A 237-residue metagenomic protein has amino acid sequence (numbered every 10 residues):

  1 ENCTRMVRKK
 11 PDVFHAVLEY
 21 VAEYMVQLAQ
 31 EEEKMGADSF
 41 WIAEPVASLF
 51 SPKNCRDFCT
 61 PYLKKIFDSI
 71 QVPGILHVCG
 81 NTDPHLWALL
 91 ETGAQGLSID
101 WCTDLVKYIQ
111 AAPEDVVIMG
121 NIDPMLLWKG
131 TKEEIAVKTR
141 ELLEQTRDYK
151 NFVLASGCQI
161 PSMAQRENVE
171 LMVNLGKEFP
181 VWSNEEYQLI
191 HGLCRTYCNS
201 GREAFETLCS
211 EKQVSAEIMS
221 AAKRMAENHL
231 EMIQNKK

Functional and structural regions predicted by a protein language model:
E1-K237: Active-site loop segments of alpha/beta catalytic cores
